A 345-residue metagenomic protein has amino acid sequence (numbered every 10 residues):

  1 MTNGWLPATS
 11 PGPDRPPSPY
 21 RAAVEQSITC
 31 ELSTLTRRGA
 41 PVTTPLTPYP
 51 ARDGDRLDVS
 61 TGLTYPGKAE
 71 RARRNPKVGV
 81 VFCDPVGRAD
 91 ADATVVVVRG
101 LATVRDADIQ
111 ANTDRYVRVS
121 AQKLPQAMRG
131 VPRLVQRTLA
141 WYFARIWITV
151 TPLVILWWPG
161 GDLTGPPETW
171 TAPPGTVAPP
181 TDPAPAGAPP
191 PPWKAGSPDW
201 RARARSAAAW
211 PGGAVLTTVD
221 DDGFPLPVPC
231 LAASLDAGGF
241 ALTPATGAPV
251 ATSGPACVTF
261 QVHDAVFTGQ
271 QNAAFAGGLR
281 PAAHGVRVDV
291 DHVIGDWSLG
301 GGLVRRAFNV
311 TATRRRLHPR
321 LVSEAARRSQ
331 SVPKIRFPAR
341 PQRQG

Functional and structural regions predicted by a protein language model:
T2-D14, A91-R203, T243-G345: Charged, gly/pro-rich active-site loop segments
G4-L6, R21, D53-G54, R205: A short, structure-level motif marking secondary-structure boundaries and short turns
P13-E25: Mobile-element integrase/transposase regions, centering on the N-terminal DNA-binding/Zn-coordinating module
P17, Y65-P66: Structural motif corresponding to alpha-helix initiation and N-cap regions
Y20-R21, A69, A204-R205, A248: Short amphipathic alpha-helical segments and helix-helix/interface helices
Q26, N75-V78, W210-P211, V250-Q261: Short coil-to-beta transition motif at edge beta-strands of beta-rich domains
S27-T64, E70, G79-D84, D90-T94 (+1 more regions): Short beta-strand segments
